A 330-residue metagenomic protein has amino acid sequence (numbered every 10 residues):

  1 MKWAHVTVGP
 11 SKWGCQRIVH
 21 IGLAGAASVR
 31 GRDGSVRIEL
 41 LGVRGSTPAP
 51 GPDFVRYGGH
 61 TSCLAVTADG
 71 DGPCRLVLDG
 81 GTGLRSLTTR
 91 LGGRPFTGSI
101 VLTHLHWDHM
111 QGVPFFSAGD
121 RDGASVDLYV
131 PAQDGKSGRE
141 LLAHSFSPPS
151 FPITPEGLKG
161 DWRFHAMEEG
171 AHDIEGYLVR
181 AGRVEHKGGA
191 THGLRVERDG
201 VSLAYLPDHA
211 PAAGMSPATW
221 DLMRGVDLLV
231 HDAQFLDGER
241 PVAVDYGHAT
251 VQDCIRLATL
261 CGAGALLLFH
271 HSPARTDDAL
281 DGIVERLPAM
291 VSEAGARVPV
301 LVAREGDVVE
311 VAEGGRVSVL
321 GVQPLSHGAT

Functional and structural regions predicted by a protein language model:
M1-W13: Extreme N-terminal basic, low-complexity initiation segments that serve as generic localization/processing leaders
A4, I18-I21, Q252: Hydrophobic residues within membrane-embedded alpha helices
K12-A204, G214, D278-A329: Binuclear metal-dependent hydrolase catalytic cores
L206-D208: DG-centered beta-turn motif at the end of beta-strands
A210-R304: Cap/insert and terminal regions of metallo-dependent hydrolase folds
